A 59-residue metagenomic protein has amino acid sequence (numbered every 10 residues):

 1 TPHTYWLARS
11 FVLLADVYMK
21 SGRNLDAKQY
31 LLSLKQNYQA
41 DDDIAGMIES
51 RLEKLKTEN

Functional and structural regions predicted by a protein language model:
T1-N59: Acidic, polar-rich low-complexity tracts and alpha-helical solenoid repeat scaffolds
